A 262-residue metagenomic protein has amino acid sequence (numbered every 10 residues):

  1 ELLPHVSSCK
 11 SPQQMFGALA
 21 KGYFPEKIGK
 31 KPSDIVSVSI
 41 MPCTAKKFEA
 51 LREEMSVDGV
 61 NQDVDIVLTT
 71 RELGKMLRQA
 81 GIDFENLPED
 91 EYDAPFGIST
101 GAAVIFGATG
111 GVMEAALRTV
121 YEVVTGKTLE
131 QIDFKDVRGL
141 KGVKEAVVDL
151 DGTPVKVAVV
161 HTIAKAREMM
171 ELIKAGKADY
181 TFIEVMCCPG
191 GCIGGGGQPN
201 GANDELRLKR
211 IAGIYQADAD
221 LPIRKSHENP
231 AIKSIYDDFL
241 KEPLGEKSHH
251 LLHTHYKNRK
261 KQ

Functional and structural regions predicted by a protein language model:
E1-Q262: Iron-sulfur-associated redox domains of electron-transfer enzymes in respiratory and anaerobic energy metabolism
